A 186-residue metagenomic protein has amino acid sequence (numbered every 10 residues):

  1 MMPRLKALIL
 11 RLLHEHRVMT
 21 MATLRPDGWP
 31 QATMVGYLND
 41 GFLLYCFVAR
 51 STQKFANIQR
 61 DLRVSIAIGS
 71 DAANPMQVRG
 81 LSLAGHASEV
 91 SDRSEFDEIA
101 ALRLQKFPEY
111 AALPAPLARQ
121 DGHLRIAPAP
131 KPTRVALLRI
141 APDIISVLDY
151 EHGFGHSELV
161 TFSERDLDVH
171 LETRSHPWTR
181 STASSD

Functional and structural regions predicted by a protein language model:
M1-M19: Short, basic/aromatic recognition patches
K6, S51-T52: Structural motif corresponding to alpha-helix initiation and N-cap regions
L13-H14, Q59-R60, L104: Alpha-helix boundary recognition
R17-R50, A56-I58, V64-S70, Q77-S82: Short beta-strand segments
R17-V18, R63, P108, I145: Generic structural signal for secondary-structure transition and capping sites
T52, A73, D143-S146: Short, solvent-exposed loop/turn segments at secondary-structure junctions
D61-R63, R134-V135: Short, surface-exposed beta-edge/turn micro-motifs
V78-D186: Charged, gly/pro-rich active-site loop segments
